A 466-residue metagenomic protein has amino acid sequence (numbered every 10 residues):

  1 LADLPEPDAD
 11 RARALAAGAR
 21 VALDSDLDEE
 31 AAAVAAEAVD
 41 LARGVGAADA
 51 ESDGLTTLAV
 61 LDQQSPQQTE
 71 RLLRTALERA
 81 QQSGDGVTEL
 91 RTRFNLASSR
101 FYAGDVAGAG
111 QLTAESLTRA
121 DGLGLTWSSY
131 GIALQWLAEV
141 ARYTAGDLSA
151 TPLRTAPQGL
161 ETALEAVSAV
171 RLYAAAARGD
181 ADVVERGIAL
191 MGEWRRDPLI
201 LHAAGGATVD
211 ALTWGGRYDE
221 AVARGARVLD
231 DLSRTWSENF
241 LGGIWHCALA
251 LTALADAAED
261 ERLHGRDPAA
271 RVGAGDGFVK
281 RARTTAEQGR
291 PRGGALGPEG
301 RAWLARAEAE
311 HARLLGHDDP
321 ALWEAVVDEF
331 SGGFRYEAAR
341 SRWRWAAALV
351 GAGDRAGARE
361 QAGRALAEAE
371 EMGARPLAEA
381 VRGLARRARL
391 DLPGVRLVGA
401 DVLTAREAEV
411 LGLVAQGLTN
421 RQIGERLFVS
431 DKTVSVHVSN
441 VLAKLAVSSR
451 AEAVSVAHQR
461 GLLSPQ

Functional and structural regions predicted by a protein language model:
L1-A2, A9, R20-A33, Q63-S65 (+6 more regions): Amphipathic helix-loop-helix modules that constitute alpha-helical solenoid scaffolds
A9, A16, T56, F94 (+11 more regions): TPR/TPR-like alpha-solenoid signature
R11, E51, T69, E89 (+11 more regions): Residues that mark the junctions of alpha-helical repeat units in TPR/alpha-solenoid scaffolds
A19, V39, S52, A59 (+15 more regions): Conserved small-residue packing positions in alpha-helical repeats and bundles
A19-G242, H246: Extended non-membrane alpha-helical scaffolds
E139-S149, A177-D182, A211, G215-G216 (+4 more regions): Alpha-helical linker/edge segments of TPR/alpha-solenoid repeat scaffolds and analogous pre-/post-domain helices
G277-P320, A348-R406, R421, E425 (+1 more regions): Linker/hinge segments immediately adjacent to helix-turn-helix/homeobox DNA-binding domains
G383-R386, L392-S448, E452-S455, Q459-Q466: Helix-turn-helix DNA-binding segment
